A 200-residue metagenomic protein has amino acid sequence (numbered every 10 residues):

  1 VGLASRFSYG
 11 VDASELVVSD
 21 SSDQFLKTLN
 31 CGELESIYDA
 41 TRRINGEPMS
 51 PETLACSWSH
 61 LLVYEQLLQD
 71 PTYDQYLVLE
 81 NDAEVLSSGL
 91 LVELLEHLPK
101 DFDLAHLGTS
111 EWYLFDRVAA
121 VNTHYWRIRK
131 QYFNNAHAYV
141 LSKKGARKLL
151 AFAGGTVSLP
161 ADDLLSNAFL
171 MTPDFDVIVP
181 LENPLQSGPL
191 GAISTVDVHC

Functional and structural regions predicted by a protein language model:
V1-L79, A83-C200: An acidic/histidine-cluster motif and surrounding catalytic segment that typifies divalent-metal-assisted enzyme active
